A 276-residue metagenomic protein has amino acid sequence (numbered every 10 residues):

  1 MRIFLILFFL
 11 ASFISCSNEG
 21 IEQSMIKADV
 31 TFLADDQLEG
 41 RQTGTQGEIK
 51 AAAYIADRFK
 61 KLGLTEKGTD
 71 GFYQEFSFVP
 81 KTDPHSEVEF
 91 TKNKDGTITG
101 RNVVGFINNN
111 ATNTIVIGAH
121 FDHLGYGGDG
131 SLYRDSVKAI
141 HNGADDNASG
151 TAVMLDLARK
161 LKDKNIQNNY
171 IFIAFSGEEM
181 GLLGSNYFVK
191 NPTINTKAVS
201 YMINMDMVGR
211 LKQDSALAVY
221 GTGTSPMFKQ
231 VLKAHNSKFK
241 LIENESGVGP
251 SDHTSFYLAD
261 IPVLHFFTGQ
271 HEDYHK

Functional and structural regions predicted by a protein language model:
M1-E22: Bacterial Sec-dependent N-terminal signal peptides
E19-G20, Q37-Q46, V88-K94, S136-N147 (+6 more regions): Second-shell loop/turn segments in exported
G20-K27, Q42-A53, K67, D95 (+5 more regions): Soluble non-cytosolic domains of exported or imported proteins
G20-K50, D57, K61-F72, M205-R210 (+1 more regions): N-terminal capping segment at the start of a domain
Q37-G40, F59, T65-E66, P80-D83 (+6 more regions): Solvent-exposed loop/turn segments at secondary-structure junctions within structured extracellular/periplasmic domains
R41-I107: A non-catalytic alpha/beta surface segment that caps or lines the substrate-entry region of metallo-dependent hydrolase
G105, I115-G118, H123, G128-G181: Alpha-helical metal-binding/catalytic segments enriched in His/Glu/Asp
F175-H271: Metal-dependent peptidase/peptidase-like ectodomains
